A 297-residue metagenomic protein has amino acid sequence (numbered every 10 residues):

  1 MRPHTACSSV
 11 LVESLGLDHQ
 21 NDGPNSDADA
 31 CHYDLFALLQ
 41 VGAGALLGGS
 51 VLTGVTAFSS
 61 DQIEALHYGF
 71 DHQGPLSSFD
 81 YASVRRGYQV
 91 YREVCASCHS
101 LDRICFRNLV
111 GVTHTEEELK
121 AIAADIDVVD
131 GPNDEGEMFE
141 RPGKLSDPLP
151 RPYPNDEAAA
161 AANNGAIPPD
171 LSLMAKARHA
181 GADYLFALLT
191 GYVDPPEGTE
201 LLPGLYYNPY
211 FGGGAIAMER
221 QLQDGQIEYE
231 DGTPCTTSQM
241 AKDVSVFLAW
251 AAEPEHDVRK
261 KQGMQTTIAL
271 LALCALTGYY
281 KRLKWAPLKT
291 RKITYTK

Functional and structural regions predicted by a protein language model:
R2-C7, L11-D18, D22-S78, Y279-R291: Post-cleavage N-terminal segment of exported redox proteins
L35-F36, A252-A269: Juxtamembrane/start-of-transmembrane alpha-helix segments at the extracytoplasmic/lumenal side of membrane anchors
E64-Q89, S100-H114, E118-L119, H256-K260: Electrostatic cytochrome c docking/interface patches
Y91-D102, V244, L248: The canonical Cys-X-X-Cys-His
V112-D231, S238-K242, L248-A249: Extracytoplasmic electron-transfer domains, predominantly the class I c-type cytochrome c fold
E230-T233, M264: Metallocofactor- and cofactor-centric catalytic cores in central/energy metabolism, strongly enriched
R259-Q262, C274-K297: Juxtamembrane interface at the cytosolic side of transmembrane helices
